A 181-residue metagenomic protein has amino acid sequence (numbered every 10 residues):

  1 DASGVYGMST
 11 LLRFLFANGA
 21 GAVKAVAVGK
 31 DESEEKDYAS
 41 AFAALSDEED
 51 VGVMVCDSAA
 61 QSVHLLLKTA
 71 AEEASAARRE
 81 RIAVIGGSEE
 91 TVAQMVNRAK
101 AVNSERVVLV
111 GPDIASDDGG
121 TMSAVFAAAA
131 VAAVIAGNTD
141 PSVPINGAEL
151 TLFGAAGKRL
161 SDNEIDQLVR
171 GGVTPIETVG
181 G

Functional and structural regions predicted by a protein language model:
D1-G181: Surface-exposed assembly/interface segments
